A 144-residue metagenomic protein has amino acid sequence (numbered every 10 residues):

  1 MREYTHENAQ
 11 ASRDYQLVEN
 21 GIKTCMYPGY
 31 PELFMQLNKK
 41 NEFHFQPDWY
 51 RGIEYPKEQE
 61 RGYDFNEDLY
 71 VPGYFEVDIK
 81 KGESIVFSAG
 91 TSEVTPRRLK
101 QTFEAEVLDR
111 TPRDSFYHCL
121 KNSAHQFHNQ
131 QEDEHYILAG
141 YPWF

Functional and structural regions predicted by a protein language model:
M1-F144: Acidic, mature catalytic/reactive cores of soluble proteins
